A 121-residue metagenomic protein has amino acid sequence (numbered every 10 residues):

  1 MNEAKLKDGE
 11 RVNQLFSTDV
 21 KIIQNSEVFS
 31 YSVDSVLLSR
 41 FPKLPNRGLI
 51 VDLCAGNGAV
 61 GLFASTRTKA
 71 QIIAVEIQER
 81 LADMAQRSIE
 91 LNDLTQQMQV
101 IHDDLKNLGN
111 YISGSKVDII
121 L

Functional and structural regions predicted by a protein language model:
N2-G9, V51-N57: Short, functional N-terminal and low-complexity linear motifs
E3-P45: Class I SAM-dependent transferase core
F41-L121: Conserved SAM/SAH cofactor-binding pocket of Class I
